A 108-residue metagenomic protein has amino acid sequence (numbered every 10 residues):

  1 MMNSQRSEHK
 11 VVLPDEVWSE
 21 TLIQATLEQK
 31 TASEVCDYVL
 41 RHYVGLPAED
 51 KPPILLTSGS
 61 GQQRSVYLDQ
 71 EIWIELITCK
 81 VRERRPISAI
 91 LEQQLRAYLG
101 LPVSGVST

Functional and structural regions predicted by a protein language model:
M1-D15, L46-Q70, K80: Short Lys/Arg-rich basic patches
M1-E8, E20, E28, D37 (+1 more regions): Ordered, small/hydrophobic-rich secondary-structure cores
S4-S7, S19, S33, S58-S60 (+3 more regions): Generic serine detector
D15-E34, Q70-A89: Surface-exposed, Lys/Arg-rich phosphate-binding patches that contact polyanionic backbones
K30-P53, R85-T108: Short, basic amphipathic alpha-helical segments that act as recognition/interaction helices in nucleic-acid-binding
